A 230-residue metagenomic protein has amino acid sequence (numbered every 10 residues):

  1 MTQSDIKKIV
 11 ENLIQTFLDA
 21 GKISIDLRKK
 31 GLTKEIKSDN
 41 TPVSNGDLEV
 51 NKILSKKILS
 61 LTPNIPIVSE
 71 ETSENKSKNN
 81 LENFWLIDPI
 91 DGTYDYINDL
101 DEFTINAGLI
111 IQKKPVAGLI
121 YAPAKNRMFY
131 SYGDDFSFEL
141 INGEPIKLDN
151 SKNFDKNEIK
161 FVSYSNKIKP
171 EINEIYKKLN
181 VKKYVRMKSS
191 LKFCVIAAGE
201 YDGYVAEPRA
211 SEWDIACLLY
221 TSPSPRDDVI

Functional and structural regions predicted by a protein language model:
M1-I90, E174-K177: N-terminal subdomain of lithium-sensitive/metallo-dependent phosphomonoesterases centered on the IMPase/IPPase/PAP
S24, D47, I58, T93 (+5 more regions): Residue-level signal for inorganic ion chemistry
L32-E35, S137, N180-V185: Short secondary-structure junctions
N80-F138: DPxDG-like acidic metal-binding loop motif
P89, S224-P225: Hydrophobic heptad-repeat coiled-coil signature
N150-Y220, R226: An extended, acidic
